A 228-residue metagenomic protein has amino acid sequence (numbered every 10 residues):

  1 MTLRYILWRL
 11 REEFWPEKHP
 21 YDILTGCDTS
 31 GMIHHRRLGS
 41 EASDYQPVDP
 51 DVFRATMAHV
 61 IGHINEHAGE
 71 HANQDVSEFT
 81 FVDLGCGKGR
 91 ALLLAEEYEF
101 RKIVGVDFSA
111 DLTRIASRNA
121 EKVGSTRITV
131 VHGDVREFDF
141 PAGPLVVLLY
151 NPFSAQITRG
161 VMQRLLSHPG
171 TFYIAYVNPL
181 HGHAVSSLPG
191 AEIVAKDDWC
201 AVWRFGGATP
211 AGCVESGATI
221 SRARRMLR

Functional and structural regions predicted by a protein language model:
M1-V76: S-adenosyl-L-methionine
F79-G85: Conserved class I S-adenosyl-L-methionine
G89-L93: Glycine-rich SAM-binding Motif I of class I
R101-V104: Short beta-strand element of Class I
S109: Conserved SAM/SAH-binding beta-strand->alpha-helix loop
A116: Conserved SAM-binding loop
S125-D134: Conserved SAM-binding strand-loop segment of SAM-dependent methyltransferases
A155-G207: C-terminal substrate-binding/active-site "lid" region of AdoMet-derived donor-dependent transferases
